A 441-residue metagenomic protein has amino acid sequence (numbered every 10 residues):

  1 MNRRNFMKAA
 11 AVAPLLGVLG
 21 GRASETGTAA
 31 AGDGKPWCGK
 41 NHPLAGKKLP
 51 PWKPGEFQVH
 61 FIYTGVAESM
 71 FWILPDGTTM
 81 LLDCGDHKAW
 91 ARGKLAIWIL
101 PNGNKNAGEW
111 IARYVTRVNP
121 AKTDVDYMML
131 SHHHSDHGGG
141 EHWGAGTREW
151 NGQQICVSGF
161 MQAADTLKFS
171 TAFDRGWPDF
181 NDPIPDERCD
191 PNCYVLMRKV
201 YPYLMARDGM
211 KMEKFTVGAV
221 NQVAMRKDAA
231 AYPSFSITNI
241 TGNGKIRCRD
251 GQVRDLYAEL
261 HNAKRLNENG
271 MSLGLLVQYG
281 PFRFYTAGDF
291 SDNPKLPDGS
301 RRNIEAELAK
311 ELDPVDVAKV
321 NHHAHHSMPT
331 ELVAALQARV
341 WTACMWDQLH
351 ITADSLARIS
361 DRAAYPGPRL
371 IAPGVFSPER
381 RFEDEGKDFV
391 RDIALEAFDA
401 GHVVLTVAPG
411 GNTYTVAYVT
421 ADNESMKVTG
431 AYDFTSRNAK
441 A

Functional and structural regions predicted by a protein language model:
N5-T26: N-terminal export signals
G32-Q58, T64-G65, Y114, A121-K122 (+3 more regions): Flexible, acidic/histidine-containing loops and adjacent segments that form or flank the divalent-metal
W52, G77-M128, A145-Q162, N293-E311: Pre-active-site segment of Zn-dependent metallo-hydrolases
H60, M80-L82, M129, F284-T286 (+1 more regions): Residue-level marker for buried hydrophobic side chains located in beta-strands that build the well-ordered beta-sheet
S69: N-terminal cofactor/phosphate-binding cores enriched in small/glycine residues, especially glycine-rich loops such as
D83-H87, H133, G288-F290, H322-A324 (+2 more regions): Active-site metal-binding loops of divalent metal-dependent hydrolases
V125-D136, A318-H323: Metallo-beta-lactamase
R302-V403: Long, structured stretches of catalytic cores involved in phosphate-ester chemistry, encompassing
